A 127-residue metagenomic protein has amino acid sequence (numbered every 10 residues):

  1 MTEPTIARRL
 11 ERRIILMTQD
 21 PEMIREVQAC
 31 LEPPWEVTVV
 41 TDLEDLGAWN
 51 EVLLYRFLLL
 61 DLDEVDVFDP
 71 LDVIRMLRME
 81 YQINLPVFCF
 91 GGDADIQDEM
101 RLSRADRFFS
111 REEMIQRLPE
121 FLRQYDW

Functional and structural regions predicted by a protein language model:
M1-R13, T18-Q28, P119-W127: Non-catalytic signal-transmission and effector/linker regions of two-component phosphorelay proteins
P21-M23, D63-F68, D95, I115: Short acidic, S/G/P-rich loop/turn micro-motifs used as interaction or catalytic elements
L31-P34, I83, L102-A105: Short, structured coil segments at secondary-structure junctions
T41-F57: Acidic, metal-coordinating helix/loop segments flanking the phosphotransfer/catalytic sites of two-component signaling
L58-L77: Conserved phosphotransfer microenvironments
L77-I83: Conserved phosphotransfer cores of two-component systems
N84-A94: A short, hydrophobic beta-strand element within the central beta-sheet of small alpha/beta folds
R101-F121: Output/docking surface of receiver
